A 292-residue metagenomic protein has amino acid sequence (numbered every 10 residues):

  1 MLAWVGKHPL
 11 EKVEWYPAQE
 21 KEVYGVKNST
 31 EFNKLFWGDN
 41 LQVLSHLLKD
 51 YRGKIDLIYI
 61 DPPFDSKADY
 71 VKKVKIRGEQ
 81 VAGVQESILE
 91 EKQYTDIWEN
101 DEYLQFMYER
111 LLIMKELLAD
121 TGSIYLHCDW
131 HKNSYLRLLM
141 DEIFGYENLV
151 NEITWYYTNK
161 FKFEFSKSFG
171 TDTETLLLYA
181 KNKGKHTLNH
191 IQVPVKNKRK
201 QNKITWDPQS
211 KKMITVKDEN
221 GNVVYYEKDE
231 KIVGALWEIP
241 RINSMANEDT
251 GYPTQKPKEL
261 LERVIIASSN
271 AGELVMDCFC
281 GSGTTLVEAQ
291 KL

Functional and structural regions predicted by a protein language model:
M1-L292: Core catalytic lobe of class I
